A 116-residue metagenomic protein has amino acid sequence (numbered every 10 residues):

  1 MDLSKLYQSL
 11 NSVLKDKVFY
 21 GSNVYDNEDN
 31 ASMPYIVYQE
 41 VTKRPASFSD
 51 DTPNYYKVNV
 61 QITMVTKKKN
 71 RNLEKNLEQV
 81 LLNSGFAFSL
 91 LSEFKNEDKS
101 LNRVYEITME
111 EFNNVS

Functional and structural regions predicted by a protein language model:
M1-F48, K69: Small/polar-rich, solvent-exposed N-terminal microdomains that initiate assembly or binding
M1-S9, V41-Y55, L91-S116: Short, charged interaction patches at domain edges and termini
M33-Y35, N59-Q61, N102-V104: Broad gene-expression machinery/nucleic-acid interaction feature
N54-T66: Short glycine-rich, basic-tinged beta-strand/loop micro-motifs
R71-V104: Short, compact, well-ordered microdomains
